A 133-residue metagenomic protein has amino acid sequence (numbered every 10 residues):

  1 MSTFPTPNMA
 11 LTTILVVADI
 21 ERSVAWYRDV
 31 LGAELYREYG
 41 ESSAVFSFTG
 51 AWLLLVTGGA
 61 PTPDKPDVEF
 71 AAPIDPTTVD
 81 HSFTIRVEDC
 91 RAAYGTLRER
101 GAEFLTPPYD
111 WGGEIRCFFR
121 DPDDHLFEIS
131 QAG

Functional and structural regions predicted by a protein language model:
M1-T12, E34-I85, A92-R120, Q131-G133: Vicinal oxygen chelate
I14-D19: Conserved beta-strand-loop-alpha-helix junction that forms the acyl-donor binding cleft
R22-S23, C90-Y94: Short, conserved charged micro-motifs
S23-R28, L97, D124: Conserved active-site tyrosine of GNAT-family acetyltransferases
